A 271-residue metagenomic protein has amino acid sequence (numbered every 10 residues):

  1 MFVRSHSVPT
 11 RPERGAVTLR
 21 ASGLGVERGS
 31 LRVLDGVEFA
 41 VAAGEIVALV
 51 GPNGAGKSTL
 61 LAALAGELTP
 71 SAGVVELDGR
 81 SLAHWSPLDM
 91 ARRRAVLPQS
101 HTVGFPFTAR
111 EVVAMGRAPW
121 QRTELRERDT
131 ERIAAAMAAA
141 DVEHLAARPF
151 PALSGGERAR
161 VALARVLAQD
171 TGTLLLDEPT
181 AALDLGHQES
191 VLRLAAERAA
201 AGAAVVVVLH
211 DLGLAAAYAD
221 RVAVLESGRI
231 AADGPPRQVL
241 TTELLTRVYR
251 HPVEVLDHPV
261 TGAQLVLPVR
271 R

Functional and structural regions predicted by a protein language model:
V50-P52: The feature captures the beta-strand-to-loop junction immediately N-terminal to the Walker
A65: Helix-to-loop junction immediately C-terminal to a conserved catalytic motif
G73-S81, M90: Conserved ABC transporter NBD signature motif
A114, E127-L145, D170: Conserved ABC ATPase "signature" region
P149-L153, E157: Conserved ABC ATPase signature
L174-E178: Catalytic Walker B motif of ABC-type/P-loop ATPase nucleotide-binding domains
